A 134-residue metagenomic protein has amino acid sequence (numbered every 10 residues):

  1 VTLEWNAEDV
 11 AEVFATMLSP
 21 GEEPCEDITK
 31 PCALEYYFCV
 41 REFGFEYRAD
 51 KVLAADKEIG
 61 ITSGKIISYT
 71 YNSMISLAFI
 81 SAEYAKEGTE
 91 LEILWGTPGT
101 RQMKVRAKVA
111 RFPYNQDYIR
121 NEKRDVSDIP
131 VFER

Functional and structural regions predicted by a protein language model:
V1-R134: Conserved, structured C-terminal
